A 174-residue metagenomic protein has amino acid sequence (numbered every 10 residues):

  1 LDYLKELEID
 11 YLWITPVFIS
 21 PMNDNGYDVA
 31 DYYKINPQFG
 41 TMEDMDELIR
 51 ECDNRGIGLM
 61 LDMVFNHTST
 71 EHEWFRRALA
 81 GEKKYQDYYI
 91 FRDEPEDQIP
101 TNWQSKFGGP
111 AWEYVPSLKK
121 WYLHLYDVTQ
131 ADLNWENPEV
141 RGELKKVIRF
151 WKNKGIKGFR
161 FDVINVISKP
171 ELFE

Functional and structural regions predicted by a protein language model:
L1-K145, R149, N153, I164-E174: Acidic/aromatic-lined carbohydrate-recognition and catalytic surfaces of CAZymes acting on diverse glycans
K157: Receiver (REC) domain switch/active-site residues of two-component response regulators
